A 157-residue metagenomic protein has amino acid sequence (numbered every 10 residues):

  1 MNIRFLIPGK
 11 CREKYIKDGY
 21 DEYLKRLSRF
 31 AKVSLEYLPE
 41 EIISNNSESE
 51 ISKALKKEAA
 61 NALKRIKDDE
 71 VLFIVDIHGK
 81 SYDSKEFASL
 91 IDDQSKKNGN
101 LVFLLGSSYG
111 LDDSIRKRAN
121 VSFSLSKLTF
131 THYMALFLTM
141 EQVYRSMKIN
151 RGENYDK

Functional and structural regions predicted by a protein language model:
M1-L27: N-terminal beta1-alpha1 ligand-phosphate binding loop
N2, G99-L104: Loop/turn-to-beta-strand initiation segments
L6, S34-E36: General small-molecule cofactor/ligand-binding pocket signal
C11, I77-K80, S107-G110: Short glycine-rich anion-binding loops that position phosphate/pyrophosphate groups of nucleotides and phosphorylated
Y15-K17, D83-K85, D112-I115, M134: Short glycine-/acidic-enriched loop or helix-start segments at secondary-structure transitions that form or flank
A31, D69-E70, A119: Short, well-ordered alpha-helix to beta-strand connector turns
Y37-G99: S-adenosyl-L-methionine/SAH cofactor-binding core of RNA-modifying enzymes
D113-K157: Structured adenosyl-cofactor binding patch, chiefly the S-adenosyl-L-methionine
